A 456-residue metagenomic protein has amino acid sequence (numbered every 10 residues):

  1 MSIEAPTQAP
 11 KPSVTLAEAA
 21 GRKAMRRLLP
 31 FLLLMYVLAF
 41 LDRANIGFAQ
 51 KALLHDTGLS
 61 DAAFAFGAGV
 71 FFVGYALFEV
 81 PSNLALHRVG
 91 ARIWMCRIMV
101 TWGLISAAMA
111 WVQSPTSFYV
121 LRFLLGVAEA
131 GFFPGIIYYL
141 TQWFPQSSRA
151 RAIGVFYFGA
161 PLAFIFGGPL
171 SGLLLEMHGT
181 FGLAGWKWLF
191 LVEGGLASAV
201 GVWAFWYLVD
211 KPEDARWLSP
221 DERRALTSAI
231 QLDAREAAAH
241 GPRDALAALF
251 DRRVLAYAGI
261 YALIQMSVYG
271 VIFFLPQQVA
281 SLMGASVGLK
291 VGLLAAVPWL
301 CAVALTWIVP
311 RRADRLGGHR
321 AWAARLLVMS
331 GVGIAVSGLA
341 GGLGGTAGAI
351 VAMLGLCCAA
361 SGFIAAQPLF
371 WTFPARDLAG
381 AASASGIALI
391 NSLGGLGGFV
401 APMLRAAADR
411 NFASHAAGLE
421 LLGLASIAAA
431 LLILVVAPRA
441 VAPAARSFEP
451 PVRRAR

Functional and structural regions predicted by a protein language model:
I46-G47, A248-T306, Q367, W371: Extracytoplasmic gate region of multi-pass secondary transporters
G58, G90, W111-S117, A128 (+3 more regions): Helix-breaking motifs and short loop linkers at transmembrane-helix boundaries and internal kinks in secondary membrane
L77-T116: Conserved MFS/SLC helix-loop-helix module at the cytosolic interface between two early adjacent transmembrane helices
F78-A91, A304-G318, D409: Helix-to-loop junctions at the C-terminal end of transmembrane segments in multipass secondary transporters
L121-F158: Cytoplasmic helix-loop-helix junction between adjacent transmembrane helices in 12-TM secondary transporters
A152-L175, L196-A197, N391-A401: Glycine-rich segments within core transmembrane alpha-helices of 12-TM secondary carriers
H319-F373: C-terminal transmembrane helical hairpin of 12-TM major facilitator-type secondary transporters
D377-F412: A late C-terminal transmembrane helix in Major Facilitator Superfamily
